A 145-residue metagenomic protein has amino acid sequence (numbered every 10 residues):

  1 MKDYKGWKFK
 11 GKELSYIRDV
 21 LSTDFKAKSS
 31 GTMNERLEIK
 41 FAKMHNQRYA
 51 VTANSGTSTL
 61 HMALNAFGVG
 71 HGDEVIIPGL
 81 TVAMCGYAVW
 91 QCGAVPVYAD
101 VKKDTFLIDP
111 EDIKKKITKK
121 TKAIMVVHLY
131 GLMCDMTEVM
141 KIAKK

Functional and structural regions predicted by a protein language model:
M1-A66, G70, Q91-C92, V126 (+1 more regions): Conserved PLP-binding active-site segment in aminotransferase class I/II-type PLP enzymes
S15, H61, G86-Y87, C134-T137: Alpha-helical elements of the RecA-like P-loop NTPase motor core of helicases
L21, D73, I117-T118: Short, flexible helix/strand-to-coil boundary loops that buttress conserved ligand/catalytic motifs in alpha/beta
S30, P78, L132: Charged, low-complexity surface patches
N34-E35, V82, M136: Generic non-transmembrane alpha-helix signal with a bias for helix starts/N-cap capping motifs
H45-Q47, A53-F67, H71, I76-E111 (+1 more regions): Substrate-binding/gating loop at the entrance of the active-site cleft, primarily in PLP-dependent aminotransferase-like
D104-K145: Active-site phosphate-binding strand-loop segment of PLP-dependent enzymes
